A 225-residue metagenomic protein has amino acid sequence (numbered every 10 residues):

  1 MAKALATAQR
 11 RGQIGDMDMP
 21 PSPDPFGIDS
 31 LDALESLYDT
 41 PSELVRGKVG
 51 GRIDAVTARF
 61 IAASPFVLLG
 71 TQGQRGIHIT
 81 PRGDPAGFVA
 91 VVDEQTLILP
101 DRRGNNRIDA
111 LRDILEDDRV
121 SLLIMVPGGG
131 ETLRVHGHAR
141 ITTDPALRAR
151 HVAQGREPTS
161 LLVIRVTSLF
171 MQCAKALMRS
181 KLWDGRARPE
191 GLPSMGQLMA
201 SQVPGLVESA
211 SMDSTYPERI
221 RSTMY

Functional and structural regions predicted by a protein language model:
A2-Y225: Binding-site signature for planar aromatic cofactors or substrates
